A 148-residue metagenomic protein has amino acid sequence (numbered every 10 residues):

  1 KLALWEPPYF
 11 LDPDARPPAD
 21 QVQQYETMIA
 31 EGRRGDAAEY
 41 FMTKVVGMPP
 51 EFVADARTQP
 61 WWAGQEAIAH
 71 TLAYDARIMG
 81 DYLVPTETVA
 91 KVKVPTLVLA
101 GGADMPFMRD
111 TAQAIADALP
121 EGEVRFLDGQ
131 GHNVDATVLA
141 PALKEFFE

Functional and structural regions predicted by a protein language model:
K1-I29: Flexible "cap/lid" loop of the alpha/beta hydrolase fold
R34-Y40: Solenoid-repeat scaffolds in large eukaryotic assemblies
V45-W62: Short, charge-rich amphipathic alpha-helical segments embedded in non-transmembrane helical bundles/solenoids
P60-V84: Hydrophobic, aromatic-rich cap/lid helix
V84-K93, A116: Serine-hydrolase catalytic core
V92, V98-A100: Short beta-strand/loop motif that positions the catalytic acidic residue of the alpha/beta-hydrolase fold
M105-T111: Conserved alpha/beta-hydrolase "acid-adjacent" motif
P120-E148: Catalytic active-site module of serine/aspartate enzymes centered on a nucleophile-bearing elbow/loop
